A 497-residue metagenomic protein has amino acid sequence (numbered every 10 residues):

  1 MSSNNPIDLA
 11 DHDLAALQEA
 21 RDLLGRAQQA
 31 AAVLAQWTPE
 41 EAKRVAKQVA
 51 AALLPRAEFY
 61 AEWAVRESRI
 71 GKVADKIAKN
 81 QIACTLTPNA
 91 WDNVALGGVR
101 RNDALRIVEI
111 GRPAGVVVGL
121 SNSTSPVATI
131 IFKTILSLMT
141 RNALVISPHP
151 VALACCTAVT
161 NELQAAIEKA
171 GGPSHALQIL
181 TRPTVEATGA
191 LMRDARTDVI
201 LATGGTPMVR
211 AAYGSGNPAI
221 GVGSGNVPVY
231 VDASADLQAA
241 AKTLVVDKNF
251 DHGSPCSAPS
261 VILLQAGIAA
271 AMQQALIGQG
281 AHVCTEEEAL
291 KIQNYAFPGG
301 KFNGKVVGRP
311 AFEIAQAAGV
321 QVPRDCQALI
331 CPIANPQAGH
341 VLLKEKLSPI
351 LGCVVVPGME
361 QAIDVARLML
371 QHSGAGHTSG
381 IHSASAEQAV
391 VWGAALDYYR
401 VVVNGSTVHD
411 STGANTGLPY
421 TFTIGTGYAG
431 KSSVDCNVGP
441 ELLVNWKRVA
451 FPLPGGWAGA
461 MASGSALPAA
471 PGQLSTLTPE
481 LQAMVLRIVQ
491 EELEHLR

Functional and structural regions predicted by a protein language model:
S2, L9, V320-R497: Conserved C-terminal structural/oligomerization subdomain of aldehyde/semialdehyde dehydrogenase
S2-V108, L136, G278, H495: N-terminal Rossmann-like NAD(P)+-binding subdomain of aldehyde/semialdehyde dehydrogenases
I7, D13-L17, I131, M139 (+1 more regions): ALDH superfamily catalytic-core signature
L23-G25, G221-G223, H252-C256, H340-L347 (+1 more regions): Short, flexible turn/loop "capping" segments at secondary-structure junctions
Q28-A31, A35-T38, V49-A57, A61-A64 (+16 more regions): Structural signal for hydrophobic packing residues in well-ordered secondary-structure cores of soluble enzyme domains
Q36-E41, P173-L177, H252-C256, H282-I292 (+4 more regions): Flexible, glycine/charged-enriched surface loops at secondary-structure junctions
L96-A239: Rossmann-like NAD(P) dinucleotide-binding subdomain of oxidoreductase/dehydrogenase enzymes
